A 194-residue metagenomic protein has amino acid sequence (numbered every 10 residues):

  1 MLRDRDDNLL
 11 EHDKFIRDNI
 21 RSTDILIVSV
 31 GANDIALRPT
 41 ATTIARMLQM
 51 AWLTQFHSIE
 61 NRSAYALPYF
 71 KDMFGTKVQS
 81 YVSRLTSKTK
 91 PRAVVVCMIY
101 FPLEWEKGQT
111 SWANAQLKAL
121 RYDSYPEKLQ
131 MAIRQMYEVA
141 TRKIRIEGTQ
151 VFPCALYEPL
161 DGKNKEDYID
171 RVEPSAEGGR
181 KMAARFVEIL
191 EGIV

Functional and structural regions predicted by a protein language model:
M1, T149-D167: Acidic carboxylate-rich catalytic motifs and surrounding loops in phosphoryl-/glycosyl-chemistry enzymes
M1-M73: Conserved SGNH/GDSL esterase-like catalytic core that processes O-acyl groups on lipids and polysaccharides
R3, D34-R38, P102-G108, D161-N164: Short catalytic/ligand-binding loop motif for oxyanion handling, primarily in non-cytosolic enzymes, centered on
D13, K71, G75, Q79 (+1 more regions): Short, amphipathic alpha-helical "lid/cap" segments that border enzyme active or binding sites
M73-V95, A132-A155: A structural motif corresponding to the C-terminal end of an alpha-helix and its immediate exit/capping segment
C97-F101, A155-E158: Short, well-ordered beta-to-alpha junction loops that form the rim of enzyme active sites and present histidine/acidic
E104-C154, G179-A183: Substrate-gating cap/lid alpha-helix
E166-V194: Histidine-centered active-site loop/cap adjacent to the catalytic His in serine esterases/O-acetyl transfer systems
